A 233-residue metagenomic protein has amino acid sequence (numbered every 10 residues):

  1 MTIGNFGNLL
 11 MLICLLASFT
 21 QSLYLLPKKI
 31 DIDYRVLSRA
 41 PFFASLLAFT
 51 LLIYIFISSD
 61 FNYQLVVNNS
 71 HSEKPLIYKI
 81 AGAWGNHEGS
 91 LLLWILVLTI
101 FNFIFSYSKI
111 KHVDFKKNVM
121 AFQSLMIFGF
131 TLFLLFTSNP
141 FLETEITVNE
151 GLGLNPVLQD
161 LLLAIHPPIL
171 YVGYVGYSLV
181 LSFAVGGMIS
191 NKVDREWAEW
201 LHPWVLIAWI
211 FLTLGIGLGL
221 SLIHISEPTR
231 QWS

Functional and structural regions predicted by a protein language model:
M1-N8, H71-S90, L152-V172, R230: Short aromatic-rich membrane-water interface segments that cap or initiate transmembrane helices in multi-pass membrane
M11-P27, F42-F49, K74-Y78, W94-K109 (+1 more regions): Central hydrophobic cores of alpha-helical transmembrane segments in multi-pass inner-membrane proteins across all
Q21, L26-K29, E143-T147, V175-A198 (+1 more regions): Conserved, charged catalytic cores of large soluble enzymes
P27-L46, I104-F128, I189-I210: Membrane-interfacial loop-to-helix junctions in multi-pass inner-membrane proteins
F42-I57, F211-G215: A generic, lipid-embedded transmembrane alpha helix
T50-N68, A83, I104-K116, L132-I146 (+2 more regions): Transmembrane alpha-helix boundary signature
G85-S106, V119-S124: Hydrophobic alpha-helical transmembrane segments in multi-pass integral membrane proteins
I223-S233: Single conserved hydrophobic/aromatic residue that forms the stacking wall/gate of nucleotide- or nucleobase-binding
